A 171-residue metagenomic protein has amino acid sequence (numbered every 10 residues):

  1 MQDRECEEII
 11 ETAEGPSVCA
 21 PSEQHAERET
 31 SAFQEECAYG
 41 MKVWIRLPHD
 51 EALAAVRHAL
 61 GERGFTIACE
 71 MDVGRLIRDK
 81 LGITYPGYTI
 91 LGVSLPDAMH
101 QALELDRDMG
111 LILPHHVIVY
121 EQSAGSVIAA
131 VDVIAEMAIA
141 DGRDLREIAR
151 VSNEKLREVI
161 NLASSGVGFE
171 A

Functional and structural regions predicted by a protein language model:
M1-E8: N-terminal acidic, proline/glycine-rich, low-complexity intrinsically disordered segments
E8-I9, G15-S22: N-terminal beta1-alpha1 ligand-phosphate binding loop
C19-R63, N161, S165, F169-A171: Terminal, regulation- and interaction-focused segments at domain boundaries
C37-Y39, G87, L113, A124: A generic structural signal for well-ordered coil/turn residues at beta-strand boundaries that shape enzyme active-site
R57, R75, R157: Short glycine-/small-residue-rich flexible loop motifs, especially phosphate/cofactor-binding loops
R63-V119: Compact, glycine-rich, soluble single-domain proteins
H116-G142: Beta-strand/loop substructures that line and gate deep hydrophobic ligand-binding cavities in soluble
I139-A171: Well-ordered alpha/beta subsegment
